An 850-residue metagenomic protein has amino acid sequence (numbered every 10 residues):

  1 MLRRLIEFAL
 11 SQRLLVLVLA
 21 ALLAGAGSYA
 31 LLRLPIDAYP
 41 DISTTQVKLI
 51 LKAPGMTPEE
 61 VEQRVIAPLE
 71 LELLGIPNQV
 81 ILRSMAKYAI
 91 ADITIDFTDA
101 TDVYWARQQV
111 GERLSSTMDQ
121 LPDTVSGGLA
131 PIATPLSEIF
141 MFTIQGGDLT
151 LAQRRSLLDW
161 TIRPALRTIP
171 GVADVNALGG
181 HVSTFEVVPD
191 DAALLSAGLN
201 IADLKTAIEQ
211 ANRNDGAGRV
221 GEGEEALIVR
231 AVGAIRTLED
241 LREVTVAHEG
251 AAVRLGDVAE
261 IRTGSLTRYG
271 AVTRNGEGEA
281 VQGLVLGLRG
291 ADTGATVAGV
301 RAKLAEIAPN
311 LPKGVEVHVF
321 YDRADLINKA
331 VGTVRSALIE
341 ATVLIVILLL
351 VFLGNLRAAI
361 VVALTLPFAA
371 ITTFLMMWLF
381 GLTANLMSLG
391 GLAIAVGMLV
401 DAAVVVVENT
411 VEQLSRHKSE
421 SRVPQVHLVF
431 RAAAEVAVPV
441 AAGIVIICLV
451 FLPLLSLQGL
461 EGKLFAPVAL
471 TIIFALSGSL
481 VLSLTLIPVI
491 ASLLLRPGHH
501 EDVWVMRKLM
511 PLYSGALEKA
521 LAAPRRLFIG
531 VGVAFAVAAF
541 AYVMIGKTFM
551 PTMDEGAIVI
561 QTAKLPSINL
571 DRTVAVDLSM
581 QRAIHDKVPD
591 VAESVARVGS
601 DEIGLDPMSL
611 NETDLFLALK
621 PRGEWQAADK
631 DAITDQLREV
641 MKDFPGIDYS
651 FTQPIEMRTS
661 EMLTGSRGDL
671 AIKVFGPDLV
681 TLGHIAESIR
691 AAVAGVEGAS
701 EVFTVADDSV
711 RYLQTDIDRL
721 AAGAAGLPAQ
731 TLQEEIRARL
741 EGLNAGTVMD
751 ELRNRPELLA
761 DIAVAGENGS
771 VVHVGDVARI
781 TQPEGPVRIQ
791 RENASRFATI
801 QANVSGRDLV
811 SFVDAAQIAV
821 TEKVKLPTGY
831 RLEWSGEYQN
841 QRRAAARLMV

Functional and structural regions predicted by a protein language model:
M1-L17, S415-R431, L460-A466, T485-F535 (+2 more regions): Interfacial helix-loop-helix hairpins and adjacent transmembrane helices of multi-pass alpha-helical membrane proteins
M1-T342, A384, K463, R638 (+4 more regions): Membrane-proximal extracytoplasmic
L2-I36, A434-V436, E501-P551, V591 (+3 more regions): Signature of alpha-helical transmembrane segments and their immediate interfacial
G27-R33, E316, V343-E412, S456 (+2 more regions): Hydrophobic transmembrane alpha-helices and their membrane-interface caps in long multi-pass transport proteins
T267, R323, I360, L389 (+1 more regions): C-terminal transmembrane helical bundles of large multi-pass transporters and their helix-start/helix-kink determinants
F320, I327, V331, V407 (+4 more regions): Helix-loop junctions and hydrophobic alpha-helical segments within the transmembrane domains of large membrane
I347-F352, A370-M387, A441-L486, I490-S492 (+1 more regions): Hydrophobic, glycine/alanine-rich multi-pass transmembrane helices and their short helix-loop junctions in large
V531-E639, P677-V680, I689-A692, G698 (+1 more regions): Juxtamembrane segments of multi-pass membrane proteins
